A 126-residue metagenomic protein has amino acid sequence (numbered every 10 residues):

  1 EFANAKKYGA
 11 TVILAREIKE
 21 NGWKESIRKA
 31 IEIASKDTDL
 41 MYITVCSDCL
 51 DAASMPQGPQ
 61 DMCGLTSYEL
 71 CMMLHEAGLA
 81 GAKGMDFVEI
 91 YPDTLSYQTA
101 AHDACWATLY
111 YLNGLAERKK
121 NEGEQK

Functional and structural regions predicted by a protein language model:
E1-K126: Conserved alpha-helical scaffold segments that buttress catalytic/binding sites
